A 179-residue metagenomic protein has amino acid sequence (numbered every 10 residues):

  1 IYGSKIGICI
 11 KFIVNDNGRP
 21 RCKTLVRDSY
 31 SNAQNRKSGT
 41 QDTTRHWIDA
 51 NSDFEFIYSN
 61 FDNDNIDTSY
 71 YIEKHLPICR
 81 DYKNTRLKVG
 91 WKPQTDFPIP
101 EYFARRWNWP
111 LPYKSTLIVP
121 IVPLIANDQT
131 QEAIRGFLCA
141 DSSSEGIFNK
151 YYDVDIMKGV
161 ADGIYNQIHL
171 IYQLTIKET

Functional and structural regions predicted by a protein language model:
I1, I48-F54, D155-A161: Well-ordered, non-membrane alpha-helical segments in soluble/globular domains
Y2-G3, W107-W109, Q129-T130: Short consensus segments that form the blades of beta-propeller domains, in both extracellular/periplasmic
Y2-I10: Short N-terminal helix-loop-first-beta-strand/juxtamembrane motif that initiates sensory/input modules
C9-V14, P120: Conserved hydrophobic/aromatic positions in well-ordered beta-strands
I13-K114: Regulatory sensory and allosteric helical modules in signal-transduction proteins and certain transcription factors
K114-N127: Short hydrophobic beta-strand micro-motif common in sensory/regulatory domains
I134-T179: Juxtadomain coupling helices with adjacent low-complexity linkers
